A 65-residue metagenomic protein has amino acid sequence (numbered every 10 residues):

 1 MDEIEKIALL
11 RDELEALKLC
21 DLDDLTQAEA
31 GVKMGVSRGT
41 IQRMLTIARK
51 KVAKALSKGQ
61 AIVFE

Functional and structural regions predicted by a protein language model:
M1-R11: Short, Lys/Arg-enriched anionic-surface-contact patches
A16-L17: Short alpha-helical "packing" element that flanks the helix-turn-helix/winged-helix DNA-binding module
C20-L22: Short amphipathic helical patch at the helix-1/turn junction of helix-turn-helix
T26, G35-T40: Helix-turn-helix DNA-binding motif, specifically the short coil turn and the N-cap/start of the second
V32: Alpha-helical residues within the helix-turn-helix
M44-I47: Residues within the DNA-recognition helix of helix-turn-helix
R49-L56: C-terminal flanking helix
